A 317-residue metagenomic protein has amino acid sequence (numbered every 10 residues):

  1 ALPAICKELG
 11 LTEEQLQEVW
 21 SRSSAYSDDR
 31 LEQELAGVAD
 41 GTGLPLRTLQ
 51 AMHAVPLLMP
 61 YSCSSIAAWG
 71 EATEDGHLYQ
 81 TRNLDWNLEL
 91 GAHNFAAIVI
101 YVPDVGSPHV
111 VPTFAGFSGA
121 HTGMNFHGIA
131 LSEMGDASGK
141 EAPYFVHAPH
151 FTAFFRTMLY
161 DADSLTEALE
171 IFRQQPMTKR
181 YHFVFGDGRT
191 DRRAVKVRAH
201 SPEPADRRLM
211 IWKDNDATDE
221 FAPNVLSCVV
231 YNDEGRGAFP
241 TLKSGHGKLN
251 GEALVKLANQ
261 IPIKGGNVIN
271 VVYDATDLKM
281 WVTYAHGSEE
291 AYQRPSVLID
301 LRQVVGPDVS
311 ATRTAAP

Functional and structural regions predicted by a protein language model:
A1-L11, A25-P149, T178-R180, L249-N250 (+1 more regions): A contiguous strand-loop segment
A1-S62, L159-P317: C-terminus-biased signal that marks the final domain/tail of proteins
A97-V99, P149-H150, G188, I299-L301: Short, charged/polar low-complexity linear motifs in solvent-exposed/disordered segments
T152-F155: Alpha-helical support elements that line or immediately flank enzyme active sites and cofactor-binding pockets
